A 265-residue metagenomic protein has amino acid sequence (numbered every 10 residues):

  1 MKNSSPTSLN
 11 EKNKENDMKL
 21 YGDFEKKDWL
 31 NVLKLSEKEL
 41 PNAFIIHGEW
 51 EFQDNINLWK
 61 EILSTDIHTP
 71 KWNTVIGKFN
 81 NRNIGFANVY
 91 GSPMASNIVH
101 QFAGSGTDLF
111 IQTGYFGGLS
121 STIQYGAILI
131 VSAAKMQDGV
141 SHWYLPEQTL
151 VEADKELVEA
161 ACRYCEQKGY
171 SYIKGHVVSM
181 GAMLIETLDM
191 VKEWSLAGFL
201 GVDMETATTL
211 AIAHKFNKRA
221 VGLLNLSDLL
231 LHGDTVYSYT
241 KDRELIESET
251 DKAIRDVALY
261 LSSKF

Functional and structural regions predicted by a protein language model:
K2-E159: Metabolite-binding pocket within alpha/beta catalytic cores that recognizes anionic/polar moieties
L63-P70, G169-G175, K264-F265: Flexible, glycine/charged-enriched surface loops at secondary-structure junctions
D108-L109, L200, R219: Short acidic/polar active-site loop segments enriched in Thr and Asp
Q148-A197: Active-site rim beta-loop-alpha module in soluble metabolic enzymes
A160-K168, I212, A253-K264: Generic non-transmembrane alpha-helical segments
A207-R243: Zn-dependent metallopeptidase/amidohydrolase metal-coordination segment
L230-F265: His/Asp/Glu-rich mid-to-C-terminal helical/loop segments that flank catalytic regions of hydrolases
